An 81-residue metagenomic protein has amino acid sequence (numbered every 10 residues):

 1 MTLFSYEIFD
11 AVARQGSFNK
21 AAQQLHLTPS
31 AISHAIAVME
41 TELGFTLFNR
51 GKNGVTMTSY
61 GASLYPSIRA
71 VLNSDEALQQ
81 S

Functional and structural regions predicted by a protein language model:
T2-I8, P29, G61, I68: The N-cap/first-turn positions of alpha helices within or immediately adjacent to helix-turn-helix DNA-binding domains
A11-V12, I36, D75: Hydrophobic a/d positions of heptad-repeat alpha-helices that form coiled-coil
V12-H26: Short helix-boundary/capping micro-motifs
Q23, T41, A62: Alpha-helical residues within the helix-turn-helix
T28-A31, A35-V38: Residues within the DNA-recognition helix of helix-turn-helix
E40-M57: A short LG(V/I)-centered, amphipathic sequence patch enriched for acidic residue(s) preceding the LG motif
E42-L43, L64-S81: Alpha-helical linker/hinge and terminal dimerization helices associated with HTH transcriptional regulators
